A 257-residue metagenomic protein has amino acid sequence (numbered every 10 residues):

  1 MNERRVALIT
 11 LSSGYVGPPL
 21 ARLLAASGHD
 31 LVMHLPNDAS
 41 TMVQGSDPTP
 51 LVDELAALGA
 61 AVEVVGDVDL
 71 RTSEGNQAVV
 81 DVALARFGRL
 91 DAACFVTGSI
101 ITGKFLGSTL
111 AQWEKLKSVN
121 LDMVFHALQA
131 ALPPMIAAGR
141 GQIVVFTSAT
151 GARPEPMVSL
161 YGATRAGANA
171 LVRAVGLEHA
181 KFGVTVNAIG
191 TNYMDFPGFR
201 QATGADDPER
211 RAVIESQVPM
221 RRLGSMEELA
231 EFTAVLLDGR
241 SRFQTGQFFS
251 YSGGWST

Functional and structural regions predicted by a protein language model:
N2-P36: Canonical Rossmann dinucleotide-binding motif of NAD(H)/NADP(H)-dependent dehydrogenases/reductases, specifically
V43-D47, K181, Y193-V218: A glycine/serine/threonine-rich, flexible loop-to-helix segment that serves as the NAD(P) cofactor-binding "lid"
K104-F105, Q112-K117, R210, I214: Substrate-binding pocket helix/loop in short-chain dehydrogenase/reductase
S108, P154-G162, A174, A202: Active-site loop-to-helix junction immediately N-terminal to the catalytic Tyr of the SDR YXXXK motif in Rossmann-fold
L128, T164: Active-site helix of classical SDR
A180, T185, Q244-G246: Short, small/polar-rich loop/turn modules that mediate ligand/substrate recognition or access, typified
R222-Y251, S256: C-terminal substrate-recognition "lid" of short-chain dehydrogenase/reductases
